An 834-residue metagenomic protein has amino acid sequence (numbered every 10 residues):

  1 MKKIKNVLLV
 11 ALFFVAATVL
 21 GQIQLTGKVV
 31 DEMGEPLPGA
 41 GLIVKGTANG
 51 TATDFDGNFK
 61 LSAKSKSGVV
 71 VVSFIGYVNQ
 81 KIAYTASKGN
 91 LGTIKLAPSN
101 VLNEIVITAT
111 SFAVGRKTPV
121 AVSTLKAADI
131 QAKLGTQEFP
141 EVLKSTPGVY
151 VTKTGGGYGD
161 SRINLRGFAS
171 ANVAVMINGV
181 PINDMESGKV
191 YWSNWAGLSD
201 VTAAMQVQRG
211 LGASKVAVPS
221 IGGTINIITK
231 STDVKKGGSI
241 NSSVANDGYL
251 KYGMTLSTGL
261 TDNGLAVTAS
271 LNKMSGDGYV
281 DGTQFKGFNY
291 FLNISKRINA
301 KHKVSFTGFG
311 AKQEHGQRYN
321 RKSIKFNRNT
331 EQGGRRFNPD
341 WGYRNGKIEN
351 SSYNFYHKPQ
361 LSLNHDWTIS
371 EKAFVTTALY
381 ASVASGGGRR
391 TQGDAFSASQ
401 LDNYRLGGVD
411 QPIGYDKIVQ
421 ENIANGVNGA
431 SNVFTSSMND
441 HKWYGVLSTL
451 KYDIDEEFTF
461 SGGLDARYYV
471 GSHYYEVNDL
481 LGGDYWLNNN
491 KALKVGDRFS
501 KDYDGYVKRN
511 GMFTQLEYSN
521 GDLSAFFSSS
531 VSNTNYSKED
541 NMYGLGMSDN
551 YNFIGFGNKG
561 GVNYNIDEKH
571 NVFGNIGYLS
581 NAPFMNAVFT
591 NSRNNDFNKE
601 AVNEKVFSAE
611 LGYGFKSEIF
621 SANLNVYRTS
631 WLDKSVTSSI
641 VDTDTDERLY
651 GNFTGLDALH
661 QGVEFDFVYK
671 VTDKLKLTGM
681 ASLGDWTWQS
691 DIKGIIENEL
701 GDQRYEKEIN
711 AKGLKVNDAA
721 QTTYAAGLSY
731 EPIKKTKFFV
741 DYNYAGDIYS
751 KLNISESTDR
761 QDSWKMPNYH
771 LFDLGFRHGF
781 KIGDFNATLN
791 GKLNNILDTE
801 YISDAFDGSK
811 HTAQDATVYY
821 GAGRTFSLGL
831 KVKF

Functional and structural regions predicted by a protein language model:
V30-E35, A40-K45, V69-V78, S87-A132 (+1 more regions): Short, acidic, small-residue-rich periplasmic hinge/interaction motif at the N-terminus of Gram-negative outer-membrane
F59-S62, R162, P181-R209, I228-K230: Short acidic/polar hinge/loop motifs at secondary-structure boundaries that mediate gating or recognition
P140-P181, G197, A203: Extracytoplasmic beta-strand/coil segments of soluble accessory domains associated with Gram-negative outer-membrane
G212-S214, T224-L260, S270-D281, D741: Short strand-turn segments of transmembrane beta-barrel domains in outer membranes, especially the first one or two
R321, N533-D540, N550, Y564-E610 (+6 more regions): Surface-exposed extracellular loop regions of Gram-negative outer-membrane beta-barrel proteins, predominantly
S461-D567, K693, A711: Signature of Gram-negative outer-membrane beta-barrel scaffolds
S519-D522, R628-S630, G651-N753, K831-K833: Gram-negative outer-membrane beta-barrel transporters
L677, N743-N753, H778-F834: C-terminal beta-signal and adjacent terminal beta-strands/loops of Gram-negative outer-membrane beta-barrel proteins
